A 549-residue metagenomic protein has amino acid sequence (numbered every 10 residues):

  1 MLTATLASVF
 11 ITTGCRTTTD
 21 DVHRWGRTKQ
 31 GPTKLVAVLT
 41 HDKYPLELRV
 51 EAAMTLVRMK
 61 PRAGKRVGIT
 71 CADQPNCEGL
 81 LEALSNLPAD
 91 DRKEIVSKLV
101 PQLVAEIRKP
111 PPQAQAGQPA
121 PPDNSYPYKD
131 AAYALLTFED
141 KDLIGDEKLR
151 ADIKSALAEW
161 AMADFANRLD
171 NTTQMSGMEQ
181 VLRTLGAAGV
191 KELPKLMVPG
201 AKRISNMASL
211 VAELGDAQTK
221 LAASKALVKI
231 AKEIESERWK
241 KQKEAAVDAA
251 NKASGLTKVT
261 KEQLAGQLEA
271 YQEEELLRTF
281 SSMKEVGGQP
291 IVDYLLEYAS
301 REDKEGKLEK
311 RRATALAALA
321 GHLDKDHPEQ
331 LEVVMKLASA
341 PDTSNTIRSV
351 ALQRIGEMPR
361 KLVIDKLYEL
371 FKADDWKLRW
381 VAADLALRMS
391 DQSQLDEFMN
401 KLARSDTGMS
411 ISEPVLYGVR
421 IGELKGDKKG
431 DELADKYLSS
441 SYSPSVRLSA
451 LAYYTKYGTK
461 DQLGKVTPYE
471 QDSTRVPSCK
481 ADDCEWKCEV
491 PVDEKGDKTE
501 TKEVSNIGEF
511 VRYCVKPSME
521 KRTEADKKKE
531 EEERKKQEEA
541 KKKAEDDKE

Functional and structural regions predicted by a protein language model:
M1-T3: Bacterial N-terminal signal peptides that target proteins for export
V9-P32: Bacterial Sec signal peptide processing site at the extreme N-terminus
K29-L39, R62-G117, K141-A166, G186-V198 (+9 more regions): Amphipathic alpha-helical scaffolding segments comprising HEAT/armadillo-like alpha-solenoid repeats
Y44-E47, K93, S125-K129, N171-M175 (+11 more regions): Alpha-helix N-cap/helix-start positions at coil->helix boundaries
E47-G68, L87, D123-D130, L135-T137 (+2 more regions): Extended alpha-helical scaffolding segments
V50, M54, S97, Y126-Y133 (+15 more regions): Alpha-solenoid HEAT/ARM repeat scaffold
V57, Y133-D140, E179-R183, A212-G215 (+9 more regions): Structural signature of alpha-helical solenoid repeat scaffolds
D493-K495, T523-E549: Compositionally biased, proline/threonine/alanine/serine-rich low-complexity intrinsically disordered stretches
